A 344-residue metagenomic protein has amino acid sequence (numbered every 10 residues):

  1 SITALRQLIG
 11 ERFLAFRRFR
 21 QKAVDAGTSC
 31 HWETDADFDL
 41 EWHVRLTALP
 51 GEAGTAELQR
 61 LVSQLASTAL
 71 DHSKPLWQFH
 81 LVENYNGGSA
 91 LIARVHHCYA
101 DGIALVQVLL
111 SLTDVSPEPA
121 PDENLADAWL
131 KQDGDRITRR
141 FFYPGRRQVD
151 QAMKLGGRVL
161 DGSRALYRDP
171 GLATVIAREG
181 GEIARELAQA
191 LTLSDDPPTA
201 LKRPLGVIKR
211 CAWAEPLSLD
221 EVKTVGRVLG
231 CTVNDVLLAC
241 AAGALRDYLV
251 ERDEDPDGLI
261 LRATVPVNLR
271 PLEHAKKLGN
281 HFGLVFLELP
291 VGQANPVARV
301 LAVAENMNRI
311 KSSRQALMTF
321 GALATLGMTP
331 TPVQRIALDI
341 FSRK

Functional and structural regions predicted by a protein language model:
S1-K344: Soluble acyl-CoA-dependent acyltransferase catalytic core bearing the H(X)4D motif
